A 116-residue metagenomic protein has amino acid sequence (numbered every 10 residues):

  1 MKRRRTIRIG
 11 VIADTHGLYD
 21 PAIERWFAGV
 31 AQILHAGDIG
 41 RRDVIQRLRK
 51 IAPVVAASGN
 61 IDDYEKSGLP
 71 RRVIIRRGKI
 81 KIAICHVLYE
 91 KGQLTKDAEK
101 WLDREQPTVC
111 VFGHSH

Functional and structural regions predicted by a protein language model:
M1-V54, D62-R71, I75-K79: N-terminal active-site segment of His-dependent metallophosphoesterases
D14, D38, G59, H86 (+1 more regions): Active-site glycine-centered loops adjacent to acidic/histidine catalytic or metal-binding residues that shape
E24-W26, L69, L88, K96-E99: Surface-exposed beta-strand edges and their flanking turn/coil or helix-capping segments
L34, V87-L88: Short, surface-exposed loop/turn motifs that are enriched in glycine and acidic residues and include a nearby proline
V55, E90-H116: Conserved beta-sheet core of the metallophosphoesterase superfamily
